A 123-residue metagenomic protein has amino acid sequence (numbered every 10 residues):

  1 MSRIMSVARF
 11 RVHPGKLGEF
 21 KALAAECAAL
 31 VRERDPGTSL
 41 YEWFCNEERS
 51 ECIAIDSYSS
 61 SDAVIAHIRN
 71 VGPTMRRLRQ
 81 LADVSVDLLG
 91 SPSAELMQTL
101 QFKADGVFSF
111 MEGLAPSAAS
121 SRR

Functional and structural regions predicted by a protein language model:
M1-I4, C45-R49, Q80: Short, flexible turn/loop "capping" segments at secondary-structure junctions
I4-S6, L17, S61-D62: Short acidic/polar alpha-helix capping motifs at helix-coil junctions
M5-F10, I53: Active-site-flanking beta-strand signature of metal-NTP-handling nucleotidyl enzymes and homologous cyclase-like
R11-A22: Short, surface-exposed ligand-recognition loops at beta-strand->loop->(often short) alpha-helix junctions that present
L30-T38, E48, S57-M111: An amphipathic, aromatic/His-enriched active-site/gating alpha helix that lines ligand/cofactor pockets
Y41-W43: Short beta-strand/turn micro-motifs at beta-sheet edges
P116-R123: Extended, charge-rich low-complexity interaction segments
